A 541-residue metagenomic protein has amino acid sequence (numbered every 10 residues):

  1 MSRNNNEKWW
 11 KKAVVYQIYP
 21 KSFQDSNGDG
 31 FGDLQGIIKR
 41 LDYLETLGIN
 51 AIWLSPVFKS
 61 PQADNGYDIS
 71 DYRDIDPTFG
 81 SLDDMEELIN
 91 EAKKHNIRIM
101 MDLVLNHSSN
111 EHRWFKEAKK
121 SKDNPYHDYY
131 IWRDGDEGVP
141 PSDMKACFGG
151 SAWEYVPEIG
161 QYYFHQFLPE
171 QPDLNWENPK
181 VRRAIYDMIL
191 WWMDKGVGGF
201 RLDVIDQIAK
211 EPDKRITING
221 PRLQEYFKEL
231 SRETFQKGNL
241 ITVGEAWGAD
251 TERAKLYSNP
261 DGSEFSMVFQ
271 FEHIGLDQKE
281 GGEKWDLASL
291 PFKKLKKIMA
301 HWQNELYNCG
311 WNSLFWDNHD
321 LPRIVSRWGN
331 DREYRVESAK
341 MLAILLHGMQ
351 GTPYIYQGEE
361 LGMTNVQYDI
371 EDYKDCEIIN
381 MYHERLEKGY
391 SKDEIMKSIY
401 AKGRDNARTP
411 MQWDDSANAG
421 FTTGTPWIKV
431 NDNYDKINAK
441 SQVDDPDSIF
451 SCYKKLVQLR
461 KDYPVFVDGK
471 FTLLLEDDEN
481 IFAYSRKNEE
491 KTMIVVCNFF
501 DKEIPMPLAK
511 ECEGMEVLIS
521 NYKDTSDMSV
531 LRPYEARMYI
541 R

Functional and structural regions predicted by a protein language model:
S2-R541: Active-site and adjacent substrate-binding regions of carbohydrate-active enzymes
